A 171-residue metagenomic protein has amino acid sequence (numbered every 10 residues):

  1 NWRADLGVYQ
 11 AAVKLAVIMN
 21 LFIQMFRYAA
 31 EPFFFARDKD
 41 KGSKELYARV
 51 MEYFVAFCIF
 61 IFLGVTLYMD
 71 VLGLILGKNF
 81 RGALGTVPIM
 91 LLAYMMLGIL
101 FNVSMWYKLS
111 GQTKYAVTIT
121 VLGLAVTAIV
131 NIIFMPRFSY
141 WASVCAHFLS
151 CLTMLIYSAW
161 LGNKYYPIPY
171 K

Functional and structural regions predicted by a protein language model:
N1-V17, R81-L84: Interfacial/gating helices of multi-pass transporter permease domains
R3, R37, L109-S110, R137: Helix-loop interface residues and adjacent transmembrane-helix termini in multi-pass membrane transporters, primarily
R3, V65-M95, F101, W141: Interfacial segments at transmembrane-helix termini and the short loops linking adjacent helices
Y9-Q24, Y28, F57-I61, A93-L97 (+2 more regions): Transmembrane helix-bundle signature of multi-pass secondary active exporters and lipid flippases
A12-F54, W106-L109: Helix-loop junctions and terminal segments of transmembrane helices in multi-pass membrane transport/translocation
Y28, N102-M105, F148-K171: C-terminal transmembrane helix end/exit motif
F35, L91-L122, G162-Y166: Membrane-interface junctions at transmembrane-helix termini in multi-pass inner-membrane proteins
Y115-Y140, S150-G162: Alpha-helical transmembrane segments of multi-pass membrane transporters and transport-associated inner-membrane enzymes
